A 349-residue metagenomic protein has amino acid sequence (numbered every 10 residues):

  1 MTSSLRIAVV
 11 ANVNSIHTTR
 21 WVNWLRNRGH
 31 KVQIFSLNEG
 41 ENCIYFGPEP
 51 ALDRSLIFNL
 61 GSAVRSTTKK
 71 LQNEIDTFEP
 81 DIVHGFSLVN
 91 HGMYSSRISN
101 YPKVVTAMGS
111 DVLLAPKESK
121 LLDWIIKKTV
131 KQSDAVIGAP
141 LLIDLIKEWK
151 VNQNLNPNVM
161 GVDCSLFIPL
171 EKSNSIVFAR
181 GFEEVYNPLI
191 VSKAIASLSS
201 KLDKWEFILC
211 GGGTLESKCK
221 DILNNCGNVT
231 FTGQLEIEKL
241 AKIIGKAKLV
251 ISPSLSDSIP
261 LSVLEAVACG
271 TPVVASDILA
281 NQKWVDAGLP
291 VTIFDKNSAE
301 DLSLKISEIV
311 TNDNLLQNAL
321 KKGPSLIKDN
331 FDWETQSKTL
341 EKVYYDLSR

Functional and structural regions predicted by a protein language model:
I16-N23, M93, E183-S197, T214-S217: A conserved mid-protein helix/loop that constitutes part of the nucleotide-sugar donor-binding site
G85-H91: Short His-centered aromatic/hydrophobic patch
V105, I126-F167: Donor nucleotide-sugar binding/catalytic pocket of nucleotide-sugar-dependent glycosyltransferases
I168-S199, F207-C210: Conserved donor-binding/catalytic core segment of Leloir-type glycosyltransferases
C219-L235: Nucleotide-activated donor-binding/catalytic signature segment of Leloir-type glycosyltransferases, i.e., the conserved
L255: Aromatic "clamp/platform" in nucleotide-sugar-dependent glycosyltransferases that forms part of the donor/acceptor
P272-A275: Short hydrophobic beta-strand element within catalytic cores of glycosyltransferases and related nucleotide-activated
A287, V291-A299, E308-N314: Conserved acidic donor-binding segment of nucleotide-sugar-dependent glycosyltransferases
